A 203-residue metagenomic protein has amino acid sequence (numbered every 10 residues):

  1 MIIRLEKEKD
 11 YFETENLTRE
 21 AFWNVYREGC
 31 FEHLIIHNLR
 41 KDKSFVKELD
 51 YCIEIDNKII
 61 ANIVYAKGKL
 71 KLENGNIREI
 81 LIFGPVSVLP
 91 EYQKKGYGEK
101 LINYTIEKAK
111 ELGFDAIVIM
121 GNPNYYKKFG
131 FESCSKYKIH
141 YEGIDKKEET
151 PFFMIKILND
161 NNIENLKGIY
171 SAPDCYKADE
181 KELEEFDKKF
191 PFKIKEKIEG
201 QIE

Functional and structural regions predicted by a protein language model:
I2-T14: A short beta-loop-alpha structural element at the N-terminal edge of CoA-dependent acyl/N-acetyltransferase catalytic
E15-T18, F22-L70: Active-site rim helix/loop that mediates acceptor-substrate recognition in acyltransferases
L49, I53-I55, G84-S87, F114 (+1 more regions): Internal, conserved structured core segments that host functional sites
G75-P90: Conserved acetyl-CoA binding element of GNAT-fold acetyltransferases
F83, Y92, G96-Y104, F114: Conserved acetyl-CoA pyrophosphate-binding loop and the N-cap/start of the following alpha-helix in GNAT-like
E111-F114, G121-K147: Conserved active-site alpha-helix within GNAT-family acetyltransferase domains
K146-E148, F152, I157, G200-E203: Cell-envelope/extracellular anchoring and linker segments
D160-E203: Acidic/histidine-enriched, glycine/proline-rich intrinsically disordered or flexible terminal extensions
